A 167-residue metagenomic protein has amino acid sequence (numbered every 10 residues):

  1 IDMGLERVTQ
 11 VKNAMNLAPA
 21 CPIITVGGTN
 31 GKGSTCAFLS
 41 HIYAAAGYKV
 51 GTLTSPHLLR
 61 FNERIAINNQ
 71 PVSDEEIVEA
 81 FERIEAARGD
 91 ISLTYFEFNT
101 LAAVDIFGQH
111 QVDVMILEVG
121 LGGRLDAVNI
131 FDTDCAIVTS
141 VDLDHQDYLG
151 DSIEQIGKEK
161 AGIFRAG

Functional and structural regions predicted by a protein language model:
L5, T9-A14, A18-P19, A45-F131 (+2 more regions): ATP-dependent carboxylate-amine ligase catalytic core
P19, I24-T25: Long amphipathic N-terminal alpha/beta scaffold segment
I24, S34-G51: A conserved segment at the C-terminal end of the G1
N129-S140: Inter-motif core of Ras-like GTPase G domains
S140-D147: Conserved Switch II/interswitch segment of TRAFAC-class P-loop GTPases
G157-A166: Membrane-proximal helix-turn-helix segments that form the acceptor-binding/catalytic region of lipid-linked
